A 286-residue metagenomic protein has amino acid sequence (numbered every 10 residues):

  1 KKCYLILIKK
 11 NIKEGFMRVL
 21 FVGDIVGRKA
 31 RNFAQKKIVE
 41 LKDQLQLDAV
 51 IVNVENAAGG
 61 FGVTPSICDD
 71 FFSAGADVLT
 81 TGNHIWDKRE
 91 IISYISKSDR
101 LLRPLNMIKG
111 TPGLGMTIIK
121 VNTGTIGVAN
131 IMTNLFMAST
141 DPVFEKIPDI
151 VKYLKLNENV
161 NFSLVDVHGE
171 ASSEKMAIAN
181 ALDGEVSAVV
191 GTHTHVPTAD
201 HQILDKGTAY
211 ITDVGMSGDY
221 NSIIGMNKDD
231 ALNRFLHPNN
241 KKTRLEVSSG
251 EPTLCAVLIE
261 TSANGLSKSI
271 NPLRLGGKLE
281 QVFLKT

Functional and structural regions predicted by a protein language model:
K1-F16: Short, Lys/Arg-enriched N-terminal segments with co-localized hydrophobic residues within the first ~10-30 amino acids
E14-T286: Acidic, metal/ion-coordinating pockets
